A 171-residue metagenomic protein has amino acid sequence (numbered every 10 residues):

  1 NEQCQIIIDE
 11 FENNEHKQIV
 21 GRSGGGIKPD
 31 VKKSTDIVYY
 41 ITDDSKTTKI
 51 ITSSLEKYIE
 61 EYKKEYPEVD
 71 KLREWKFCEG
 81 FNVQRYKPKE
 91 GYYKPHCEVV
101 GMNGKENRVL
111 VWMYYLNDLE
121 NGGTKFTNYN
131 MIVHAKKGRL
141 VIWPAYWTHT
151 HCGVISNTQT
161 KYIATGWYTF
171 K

Functional and structural regions predicted by a protein language model:
N1-L140, T148-K171: Fe(II)/2-oxoglutarate oxygenase catalytic core
